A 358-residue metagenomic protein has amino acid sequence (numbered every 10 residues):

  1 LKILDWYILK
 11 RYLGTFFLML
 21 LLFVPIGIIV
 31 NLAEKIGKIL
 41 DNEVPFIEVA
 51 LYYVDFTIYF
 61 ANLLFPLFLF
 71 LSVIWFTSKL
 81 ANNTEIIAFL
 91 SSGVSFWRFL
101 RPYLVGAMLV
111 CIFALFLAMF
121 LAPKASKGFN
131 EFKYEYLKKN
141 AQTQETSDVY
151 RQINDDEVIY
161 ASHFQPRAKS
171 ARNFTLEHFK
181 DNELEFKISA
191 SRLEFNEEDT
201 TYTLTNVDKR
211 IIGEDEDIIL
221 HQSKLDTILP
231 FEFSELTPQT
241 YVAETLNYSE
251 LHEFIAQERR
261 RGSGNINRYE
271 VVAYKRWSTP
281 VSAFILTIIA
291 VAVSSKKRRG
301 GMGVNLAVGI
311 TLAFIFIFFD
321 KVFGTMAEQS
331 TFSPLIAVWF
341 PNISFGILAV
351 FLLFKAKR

Functional and structural regions predicted by a protein language model:
L1-D155, P166, E183, G213-D215 (+1 more regions): Transmembrane alpha-helices
Q152-V207: Structural signature for solvent-exposed beta-strand/loop edge elements and short helix-capping sites, enriched
L193, I212-G213: Extracytoplasmic
N196-T203, I228-P238: Short, surface-exposed linear segments at secondary-structure transitions and domain or protein termini
I218-F231: Generic detection of short hydrophobic beta-strand segments and adjacent strand-loop junctions
